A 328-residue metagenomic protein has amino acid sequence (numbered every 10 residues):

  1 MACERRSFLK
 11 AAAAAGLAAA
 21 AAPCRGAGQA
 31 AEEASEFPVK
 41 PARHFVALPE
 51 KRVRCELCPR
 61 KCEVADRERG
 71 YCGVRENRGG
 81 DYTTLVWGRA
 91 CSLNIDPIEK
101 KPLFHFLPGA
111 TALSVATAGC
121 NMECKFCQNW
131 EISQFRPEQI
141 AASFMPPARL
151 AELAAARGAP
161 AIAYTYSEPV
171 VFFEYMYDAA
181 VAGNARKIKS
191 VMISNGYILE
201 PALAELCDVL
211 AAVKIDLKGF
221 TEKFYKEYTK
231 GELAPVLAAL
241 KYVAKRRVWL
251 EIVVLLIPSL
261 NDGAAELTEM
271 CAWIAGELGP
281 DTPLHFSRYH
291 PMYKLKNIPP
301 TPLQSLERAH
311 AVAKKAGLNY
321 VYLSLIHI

Functional and structural regions predicted by a protein language model:
M1-G16: N-terminal secretory signal peptides and thylakoid transit peptides that target proteins across membranes
A19-A34: Bacterial Sec-dependent signal peptides at the C-terminal "C-region" and cleavage site
E32-R54, R60-A116, E131-S133: N-terminal [4Fe-4S]-dependent radical SAM core
E56, G73, N121, K125: Cys/His/Pro-rich metal-binding microdomains
T83-V170, M176-Y177: Extended interfacial segments that mediate partner engagement and assembly in macromolecular machines
F144-T301, H327: Conserved AdoMet/S-adenosylmethionine-binding subsite of the radical SAM
H290, I298-I326: A C-terminal junction/extension of Radical SAM enzymes
